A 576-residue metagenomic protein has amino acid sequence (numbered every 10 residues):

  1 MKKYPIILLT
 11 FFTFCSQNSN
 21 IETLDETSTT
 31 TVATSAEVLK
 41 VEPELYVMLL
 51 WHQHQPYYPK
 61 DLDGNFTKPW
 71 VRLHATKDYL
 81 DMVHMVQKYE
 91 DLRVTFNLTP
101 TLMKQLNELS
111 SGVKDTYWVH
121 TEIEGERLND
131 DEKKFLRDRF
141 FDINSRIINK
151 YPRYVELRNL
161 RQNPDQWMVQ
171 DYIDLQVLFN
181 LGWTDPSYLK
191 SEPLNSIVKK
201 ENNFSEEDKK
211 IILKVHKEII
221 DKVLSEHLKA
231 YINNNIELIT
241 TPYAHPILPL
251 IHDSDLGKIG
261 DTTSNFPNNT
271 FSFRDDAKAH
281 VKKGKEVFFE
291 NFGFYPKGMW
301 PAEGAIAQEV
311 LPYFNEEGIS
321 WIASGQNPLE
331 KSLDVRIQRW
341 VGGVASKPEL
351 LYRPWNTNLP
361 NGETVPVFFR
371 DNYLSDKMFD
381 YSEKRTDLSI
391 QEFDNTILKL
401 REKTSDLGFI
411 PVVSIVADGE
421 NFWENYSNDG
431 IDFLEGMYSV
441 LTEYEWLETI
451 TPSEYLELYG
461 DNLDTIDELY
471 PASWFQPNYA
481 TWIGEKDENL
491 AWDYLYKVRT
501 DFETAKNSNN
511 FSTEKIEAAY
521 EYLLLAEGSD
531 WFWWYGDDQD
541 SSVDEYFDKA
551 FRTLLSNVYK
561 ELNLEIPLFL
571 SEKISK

Functional and structural regions predicted by a protein language model:
K2-L8: Sec-dependent signal peptide recognition, specifically the positively charged N-region followed immediately by
T13-F14: C-terminal motif of bacterial Sec signal peptides marking the signal peptidase cleavage site
S19-A33: Short, low-complexity, disordered segments immediately C-terminal to signal peptides in bacterial exported proteins
L39-I197, Q338-K576: Active-site and substrate-binding clefts of carbohydrate-active enzymes
V47-L49, V94-F96, L238-T241, K297 (+2 more regions): Hydrophobic faces of well-ordered beta-strands that scaffold small-molecule active sites in alpha/beta enzyme cores
K210-H245, H252-D255: Structured, charged N-terminal subsegments at the starts of enzyme catalytic cores and at intra-chain domain/subunit
T262-E303, N395-V416: CE4/NodB-like, metal-dependent polysaccharide N-deacetylase domain that modifies extracellular/periplasmic N-acetylated
F273-V341, N421-Y444, E448: Catalytic domains of cell-wall/extracellular-matrix polysaccharide-remodeling enzymes, centered on de-N-acetylation
